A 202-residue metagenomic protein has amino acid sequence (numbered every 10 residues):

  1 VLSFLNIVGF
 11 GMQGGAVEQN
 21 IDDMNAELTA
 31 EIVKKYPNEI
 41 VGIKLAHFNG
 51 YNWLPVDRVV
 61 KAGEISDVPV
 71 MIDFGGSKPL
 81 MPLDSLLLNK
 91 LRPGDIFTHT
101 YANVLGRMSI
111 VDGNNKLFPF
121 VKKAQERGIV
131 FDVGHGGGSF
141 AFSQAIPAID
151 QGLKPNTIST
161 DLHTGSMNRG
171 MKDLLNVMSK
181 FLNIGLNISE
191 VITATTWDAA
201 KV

Functional and structural regions predicted by a protein language model:
V1-A46: Divalent-metal coordination cores built from histidine and acidic residues
I7-G11, G137, W197-A199: Acidic, glycine-rich active-site loops and adjacent beta-strand->loop/helix elements that engage anionic groups
I21-M24, Y51, G136-G137, R169-G170 (+2 more regions): Catalytic cores of large soluble enzymes that bind and process phosphate-bearing ligands
T29-E31, K35, E39, L86-L87 (+4 more regions): Ligand-binding grooves and catalytic loops that recognize ribose/phosphate and carbohydrate rings, and esterified lipid
G42-P147, G152-N168: Active-site core of metal-dependent hydrolases
S143-V202: His/Asp/Glu-enriched, well-ordered alpha-helical/loop segment that forms or immediately abuts the divalent-metal
